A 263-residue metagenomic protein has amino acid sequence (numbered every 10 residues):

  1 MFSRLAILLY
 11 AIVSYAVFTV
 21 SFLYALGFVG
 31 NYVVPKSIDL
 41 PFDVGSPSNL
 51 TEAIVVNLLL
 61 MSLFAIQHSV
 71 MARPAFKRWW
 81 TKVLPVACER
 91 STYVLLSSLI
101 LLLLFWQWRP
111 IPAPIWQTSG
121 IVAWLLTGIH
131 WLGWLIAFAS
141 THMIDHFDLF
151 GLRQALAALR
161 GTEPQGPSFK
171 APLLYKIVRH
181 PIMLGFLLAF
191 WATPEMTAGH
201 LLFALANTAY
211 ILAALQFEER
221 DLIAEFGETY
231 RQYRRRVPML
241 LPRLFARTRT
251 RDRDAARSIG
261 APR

Functional and structural regions predicted by a protein language model:
M1-Y15: Alpha-helical transmembrane segments and their helix-start/interface "positive-inside/aromatic belt" motifs in integral
Y15-P35: Alpha-helical transmembrane segments of multi-pass membrane proteins
Y24-G27, T51, L60, I136 (+2 more regions): Hydrophobic transmembrane alpha-helices
N31-G45, F76-T81, R109-I121: Membrane-interface helix termini and inter-helical loops of multi-pass transporters
L40-L50, W79-L96, R160-P164: Juxtamembrane helix-capping/reentrant segments at transmembrane boundaries
S48-M61, V122-A139: Alpha-helical transmembrane segments
I66-V83: Membrane-helix interface/capping segments
L152-G166: Juxtamembrane inter-helical linkers in multi-pass membrane proteins
